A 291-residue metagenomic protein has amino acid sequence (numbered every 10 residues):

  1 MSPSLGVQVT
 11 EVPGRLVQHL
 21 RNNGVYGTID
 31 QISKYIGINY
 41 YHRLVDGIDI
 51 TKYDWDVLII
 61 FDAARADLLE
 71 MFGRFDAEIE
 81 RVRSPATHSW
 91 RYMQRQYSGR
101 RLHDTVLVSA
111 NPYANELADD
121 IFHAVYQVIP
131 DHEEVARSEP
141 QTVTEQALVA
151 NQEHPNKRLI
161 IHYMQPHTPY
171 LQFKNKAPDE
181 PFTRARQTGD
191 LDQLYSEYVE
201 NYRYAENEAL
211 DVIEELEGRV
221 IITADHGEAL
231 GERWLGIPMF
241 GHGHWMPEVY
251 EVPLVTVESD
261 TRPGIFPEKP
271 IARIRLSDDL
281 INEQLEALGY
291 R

Functional and structural regions predicted by a protein language model:
M1-R291: Catalytic domains that recognize anionic headgroups
